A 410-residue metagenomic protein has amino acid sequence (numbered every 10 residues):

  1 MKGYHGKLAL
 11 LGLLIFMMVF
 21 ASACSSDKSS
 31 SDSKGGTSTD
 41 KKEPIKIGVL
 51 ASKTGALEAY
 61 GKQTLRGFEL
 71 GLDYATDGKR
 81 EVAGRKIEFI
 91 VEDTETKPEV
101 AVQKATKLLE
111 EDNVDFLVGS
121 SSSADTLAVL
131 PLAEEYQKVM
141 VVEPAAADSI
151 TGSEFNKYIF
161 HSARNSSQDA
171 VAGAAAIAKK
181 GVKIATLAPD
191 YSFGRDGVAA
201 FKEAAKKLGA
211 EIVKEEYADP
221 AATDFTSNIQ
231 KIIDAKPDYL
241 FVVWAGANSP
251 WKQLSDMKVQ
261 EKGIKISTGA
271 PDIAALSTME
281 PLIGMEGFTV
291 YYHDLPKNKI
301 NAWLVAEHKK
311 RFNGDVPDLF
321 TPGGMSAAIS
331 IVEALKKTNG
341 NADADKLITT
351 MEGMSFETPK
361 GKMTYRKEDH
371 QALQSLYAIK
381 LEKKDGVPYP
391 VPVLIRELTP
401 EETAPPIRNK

Functional and structural regions predicted by a protein language model:
M1-K46, R408-K410: Short, low-complexity disordered leader/linker segments with a strong preference for bacterial N-terminal type II
D27, K34-G35, T358-K410: Solvent-exposed, acidic/polar segments of extracytosolic/periplasmic ligand-binding ectodomains
K28-G36, A59-R66, Y74, G78-G152 (+3 more regions): Beta-alpha junction/loop-to-helix N-cap segments that form part of ligand/metal-binding clefts
G48-G71, E92-P98, S121-S122, P189-R195 (+2 more regions): Extracytoplasmic "Venus flytrap"
Y60-G78, V100, D169-A172, S192-E211 (+1 more regions): Short, solvent-exposed amphipathic alpha-helices that sit in or adjacent to ligand/effector-binding or catalytic
A101, S162-I184, R195-D196, T223-T226 (+4 more regions): Hydrophobic alpha-helical segments within soluble ligand-binding/sensing domains
V114-E216, K262-G287: Extracytoplasmic ligand/sensor domains, especially the bilobed periplasmic-binding protein
L254-M325, K336-K337, A342, P390-K410: Extracellular/periplasmic periplasmic-binding protein-like sensory domains
